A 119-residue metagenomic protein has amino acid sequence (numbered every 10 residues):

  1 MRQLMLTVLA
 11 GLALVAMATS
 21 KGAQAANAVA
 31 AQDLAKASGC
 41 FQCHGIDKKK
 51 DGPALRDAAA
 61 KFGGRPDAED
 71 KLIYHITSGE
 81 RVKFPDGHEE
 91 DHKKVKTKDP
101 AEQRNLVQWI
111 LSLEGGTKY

Functional and structural regions predicted by a protein language model:
M1-L4: Positively charged n-region of N-terminal signal peptides that target proteins for export
T7-A16: Bacterial N-terminal signal peptides
M17-A35, K61-R65: Electrostatic cytochrome c docking/interface patches
S38-I46, L106: The canonical Cys-X-X-Cys-His
D51-F62, H75-V107: Axial heme c-ligation environment in periplasmic c-type cytochrome domains
R65-H75: Post-signal/leader-peptide non-cytosolic segments of secretory proteins
Q108-K118: Short, low-complexity, Pro/Ser/Thr/Gly-rich segments in the mature regions of secreted, periplasmic
